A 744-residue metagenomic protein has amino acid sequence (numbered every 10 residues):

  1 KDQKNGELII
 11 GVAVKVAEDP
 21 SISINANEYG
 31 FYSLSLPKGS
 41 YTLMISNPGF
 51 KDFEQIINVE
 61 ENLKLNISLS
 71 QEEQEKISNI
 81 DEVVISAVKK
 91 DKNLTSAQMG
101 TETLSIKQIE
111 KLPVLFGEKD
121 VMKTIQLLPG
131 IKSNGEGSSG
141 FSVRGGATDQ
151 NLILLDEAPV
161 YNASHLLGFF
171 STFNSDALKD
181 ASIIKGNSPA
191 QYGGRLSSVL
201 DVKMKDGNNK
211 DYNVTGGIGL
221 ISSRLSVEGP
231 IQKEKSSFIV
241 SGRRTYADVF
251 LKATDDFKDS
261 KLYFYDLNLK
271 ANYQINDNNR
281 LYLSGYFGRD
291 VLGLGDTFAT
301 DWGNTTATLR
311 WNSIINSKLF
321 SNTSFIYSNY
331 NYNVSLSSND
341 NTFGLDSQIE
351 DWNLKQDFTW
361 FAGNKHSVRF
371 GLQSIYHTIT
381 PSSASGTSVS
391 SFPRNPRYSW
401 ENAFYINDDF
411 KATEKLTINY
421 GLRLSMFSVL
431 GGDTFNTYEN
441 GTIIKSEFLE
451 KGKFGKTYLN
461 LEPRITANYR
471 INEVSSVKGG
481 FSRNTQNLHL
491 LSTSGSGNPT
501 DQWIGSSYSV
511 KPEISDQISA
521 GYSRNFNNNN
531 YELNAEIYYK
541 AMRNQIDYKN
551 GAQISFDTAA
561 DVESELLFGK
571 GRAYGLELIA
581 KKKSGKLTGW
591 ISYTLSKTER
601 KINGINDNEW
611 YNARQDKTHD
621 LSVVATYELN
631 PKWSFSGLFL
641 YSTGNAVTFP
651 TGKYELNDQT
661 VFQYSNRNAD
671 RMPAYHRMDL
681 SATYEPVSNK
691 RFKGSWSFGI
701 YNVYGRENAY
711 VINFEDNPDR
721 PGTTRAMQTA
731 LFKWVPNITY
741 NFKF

Functional and structural regions predicted by a protein language model:
K4-N5, V12-A17, S46-F50, E60-P113 (+4 more regions): Short, acidic, small-residue-rich periplasmic hinge/interaction motif at the N-terminus of Gram-negative outer-membrane
D19-F31: Short, acidic Ser/Thr/Gly-rich low-complexity loop/linker segments typical of extracellular and cell-surface proteins
V84-N151, L155-S188, V199, K205-D206: Periplasmic N-terminal accessory/gating domains of Gram-negative outer-membrane beta-barrel systems
N331, T378-G386, S428-T442, Y469 (+4 more regions): Surface-exposed extracellular loop regions of Gram-negative outer-membrane beta-barrel proteins, predominantly
D351-K355, G505-K511, Q517, N528-W590 (+2 more regions): Outer membrane beta-barrel strand-and-loop segments of large Gram-negative receptors, especially TonB-dependent
G371-V474, N487, I605-N608: Signature of Gram-negative outer-membrane beta-barrel scaffolds
Y538-A541, A560-T651: Gram-negative outer-membrane beta-barrel transporters
K632, Y641-D658, Y675-D679, T683-F744: C-terminal beta-signal and adjacent terminal beta-strands/loops of Gram-negative outer-membrane beta-barrel proteins
